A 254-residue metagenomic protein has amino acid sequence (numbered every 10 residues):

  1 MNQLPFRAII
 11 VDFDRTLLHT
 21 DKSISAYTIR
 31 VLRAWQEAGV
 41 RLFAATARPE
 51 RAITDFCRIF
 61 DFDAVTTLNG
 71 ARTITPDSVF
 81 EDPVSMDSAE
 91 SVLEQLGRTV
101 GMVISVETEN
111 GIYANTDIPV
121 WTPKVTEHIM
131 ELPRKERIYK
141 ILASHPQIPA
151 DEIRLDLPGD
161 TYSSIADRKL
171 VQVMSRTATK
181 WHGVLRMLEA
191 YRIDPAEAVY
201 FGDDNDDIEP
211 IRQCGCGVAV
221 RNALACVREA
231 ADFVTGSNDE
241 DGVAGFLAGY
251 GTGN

Functional and structural regions predicted by a protein language model:
M1-V11, E189, I193: Non-catalytic pre-domain segments flanking phosphatase-related domains
P5-K22, A44, I211: Asp-based phosphoryl-transfer active-site loop
D21-V120: Active-site phosphate-binding/coordination module
Y27, R51-D55, E152, G183 (+3 more regions): Phosphate- and divalent-cation-binding pockets in alpha/beta enzyme and binding domains that engage nucleotide-derived
E37-F43, F62, Y139-I141, A196-A198 (+2 more regions): Short active-site oxyanion
F60-D61, N69, D156-D160, Q213-C214 (+1 more regions): Short, structured coil segments at secondary-structure junctions
S91, Q95-Q213, N222: Conserved acidic, metal-coordinating active-site core of Asp-based, Mg2+-dependent phosphoryl-transfer enzymes
P133, Q213, V218-N254: Asp-based, Mg2+/Mn2+-dependent phosphohydrolase catalytic module
